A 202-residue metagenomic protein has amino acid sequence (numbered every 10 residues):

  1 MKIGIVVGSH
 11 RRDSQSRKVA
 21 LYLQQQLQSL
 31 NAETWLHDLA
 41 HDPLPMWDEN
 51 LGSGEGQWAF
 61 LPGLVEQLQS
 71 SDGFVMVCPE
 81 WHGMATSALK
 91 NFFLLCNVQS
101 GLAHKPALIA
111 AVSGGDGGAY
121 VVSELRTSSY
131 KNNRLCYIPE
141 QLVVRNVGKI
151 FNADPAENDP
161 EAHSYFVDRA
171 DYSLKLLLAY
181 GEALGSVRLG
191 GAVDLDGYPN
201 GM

Functional and structural regions predicted by a protein language model:
M1-L94, V98, E157-D171, K175-L178 (+1 more regions): N-terminal beta1-alpha1-beta2 submodule of the flavodoxin-like/Rossmannoid cofactor-binding fold
I3-I5, M84, I109, I138 (+1 more regions): Weak global preference for isoleucine
R11-D13, G117, F151: Short, acidic Gly/Pro/Ser/Thr-rich loop/turn segments
H37-L44, Q141-K149: Short connector loops at secondary-structure junctions
M46-E49, V122, I150-F151: Short aromatic-enriched loop/helix-cap "lid" or pocket-rim segments at secondary-structure transitions that line
A103-V147, Y165: Short, glycine-/small-residue-rich phosphate/pyrophosphate-handling segment
N146-D159: Short helix/strand-capping connector loops at secondary-structure junctions
